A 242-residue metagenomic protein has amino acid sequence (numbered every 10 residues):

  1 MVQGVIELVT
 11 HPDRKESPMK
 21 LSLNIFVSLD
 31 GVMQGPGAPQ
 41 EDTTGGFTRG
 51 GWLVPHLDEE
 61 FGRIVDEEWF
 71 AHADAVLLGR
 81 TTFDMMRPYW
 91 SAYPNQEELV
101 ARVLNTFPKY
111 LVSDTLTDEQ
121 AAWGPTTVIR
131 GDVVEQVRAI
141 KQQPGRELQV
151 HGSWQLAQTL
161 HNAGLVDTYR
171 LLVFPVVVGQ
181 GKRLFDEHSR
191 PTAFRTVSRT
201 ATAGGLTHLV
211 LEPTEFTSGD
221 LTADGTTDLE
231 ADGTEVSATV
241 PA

Functional and structural regions predicted by a protein language model:
Q3-P18: Short, Lys/Arg-enriched N-terminal segments with co-localized hydrophobic residues within the first ~10-30 amino acids
M19-A163, V176-A242: Portal/gating segments that form or line small-molecule/metal binding sites
L165-F174: Short hydrophobic/aromatic-enriched beta-strand-loop microsegments
